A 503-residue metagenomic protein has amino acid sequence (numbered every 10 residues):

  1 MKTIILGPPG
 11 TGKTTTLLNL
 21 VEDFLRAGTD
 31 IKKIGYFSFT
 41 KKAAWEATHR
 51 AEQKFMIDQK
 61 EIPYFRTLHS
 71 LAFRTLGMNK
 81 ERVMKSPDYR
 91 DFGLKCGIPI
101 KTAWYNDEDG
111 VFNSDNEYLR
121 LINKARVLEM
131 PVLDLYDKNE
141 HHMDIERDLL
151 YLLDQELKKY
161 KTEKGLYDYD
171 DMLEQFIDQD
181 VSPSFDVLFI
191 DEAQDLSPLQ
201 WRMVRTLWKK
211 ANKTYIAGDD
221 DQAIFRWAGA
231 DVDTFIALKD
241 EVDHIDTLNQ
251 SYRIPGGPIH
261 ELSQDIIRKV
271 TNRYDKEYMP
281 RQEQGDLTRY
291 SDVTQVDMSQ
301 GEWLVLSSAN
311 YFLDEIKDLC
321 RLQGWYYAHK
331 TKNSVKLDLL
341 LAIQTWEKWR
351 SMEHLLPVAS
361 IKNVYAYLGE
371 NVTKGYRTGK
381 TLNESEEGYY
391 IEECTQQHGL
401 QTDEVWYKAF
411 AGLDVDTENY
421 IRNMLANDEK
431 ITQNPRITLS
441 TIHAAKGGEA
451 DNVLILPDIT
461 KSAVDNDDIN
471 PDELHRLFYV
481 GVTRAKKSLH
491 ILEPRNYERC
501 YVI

Functional and structural regions predicted by a protein language model:
M1-E81, Q264, T483: P-loop NTPase Walker
M1-I5, T15-T16, K33, W104-F189 (+3 more regions): Accessory N-terminal region flanking or inserted into the helicase ATPase core in nucleic-acid motor proteins
P8-T11, F39-K42, Q194-D286, L304-D318 (+8 more regions): Conserved helicase motor core of SF1/SF2 NTP-dependent helicases
Q59-G77, W325-R350: Conserved beta-strand -> loop -> alpha-helix junction used to position metal-binding or nucleic-acid-contacting
K60, K209-K213, A485-K487: A short helix->loop->beta-strand "cap" motif at the edges of active sites that frequently abuts
T67, D168-M172, P435-H443: Conserved two-lobed SF2 helicase motor
T288-G301: Conserved interdomain hinge at the start of the Helicase C-terminal
E347-L492: Conserved helicase C-terminal RecA-like lobe
